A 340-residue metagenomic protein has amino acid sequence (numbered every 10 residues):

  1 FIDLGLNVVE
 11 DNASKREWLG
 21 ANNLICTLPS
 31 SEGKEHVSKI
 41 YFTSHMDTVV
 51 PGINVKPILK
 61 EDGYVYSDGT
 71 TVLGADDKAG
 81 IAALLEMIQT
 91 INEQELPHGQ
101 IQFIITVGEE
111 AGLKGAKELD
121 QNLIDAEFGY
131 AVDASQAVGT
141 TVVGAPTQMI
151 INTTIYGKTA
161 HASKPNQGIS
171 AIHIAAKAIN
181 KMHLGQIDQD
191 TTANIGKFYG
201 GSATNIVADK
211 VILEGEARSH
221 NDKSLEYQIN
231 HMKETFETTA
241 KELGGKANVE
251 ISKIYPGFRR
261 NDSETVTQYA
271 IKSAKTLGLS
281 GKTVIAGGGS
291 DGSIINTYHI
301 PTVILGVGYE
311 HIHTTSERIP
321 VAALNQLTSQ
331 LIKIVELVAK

Functional and structural regions predicted by a protein language model:
F1-E35: A non-catalytic alpha/beta surface segment that caps or lines the substrate-entry region of metallo-dependent hydrolase
S14, M46-T48, I104-G112, A134-Q136 (+2 more regions): Acidic, glycine-rich active-site loops and adjacent beta-strand->loop/helix elements that engage anionic groups
G20, T27, K34-I105, A126 (+1 more regions): Active-site metal-coordination/substrate-binding segment of hydrolases, especially metallo-dependent peptidases
V49-G63, T141-T154, K272, V303: Acidic-glycine-rich active-site phosphate/pyrophosphate-binding loop
L59-V72, Y156-T159, L277, Y309-H313: Glycine/charged-rich beta-loop-alpha catalytic/anionic-binding loops adjacent to active sites
Y66-A75, T159-S163, G201, I319: A short glycine/serine-rich beta->alpha loop
T71-Q148, A193, T204-N205, L213-E216 (+1 more regions): Acidic/histidine-rich catalytic neighborhood of metal-dependent amide-processing enzymes
A171-K340: Metal-dependent amide/peptide-bond hydrolase catalytic core, centered on the "pita-bread" metallohydrolase fold
